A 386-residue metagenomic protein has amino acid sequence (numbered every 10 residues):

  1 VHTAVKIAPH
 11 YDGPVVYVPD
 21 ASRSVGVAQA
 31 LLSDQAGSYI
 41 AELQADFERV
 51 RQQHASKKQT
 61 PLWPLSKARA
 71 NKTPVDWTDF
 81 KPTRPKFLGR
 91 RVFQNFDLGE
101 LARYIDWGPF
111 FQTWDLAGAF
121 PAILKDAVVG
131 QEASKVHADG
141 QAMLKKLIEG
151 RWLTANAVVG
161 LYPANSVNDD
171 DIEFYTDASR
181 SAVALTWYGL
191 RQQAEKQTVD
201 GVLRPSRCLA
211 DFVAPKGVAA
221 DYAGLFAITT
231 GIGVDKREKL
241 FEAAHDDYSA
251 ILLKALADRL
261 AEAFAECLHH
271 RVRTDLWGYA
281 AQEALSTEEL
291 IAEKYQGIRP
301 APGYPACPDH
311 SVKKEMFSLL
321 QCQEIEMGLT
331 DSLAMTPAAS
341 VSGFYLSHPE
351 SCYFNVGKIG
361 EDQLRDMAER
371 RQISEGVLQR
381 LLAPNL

Functional and structural regions predicted by a protein language model:
H2-D12: Glycine-rich, charge-decorated loop segments at or immediately adjacent to ligand/cofactor-binding or catalytic sites
A4, L98, L364: Generic structural marker for isolated residues within well-ordered, non-membrane alpha-helices of soluble domains
V5, S22-G26, D258, E262: Residues on a specific face of well-ordered alpha-helices
K6, T113-W114, Q379: Short hydrophobic alpha-helical segments that form membrane-spanning helices or hydrophobic packing faces of helical
A8, Q29, S33-G37, L116-A119 (+5 more regions): Non-catalytic alpha-helical coupling and interface elements of nucleotide-dependent molecular machines and regulators
D12-P19: Short hydrophobic/aromatic-enriched beta-strand-loop microsegments
P19-I251, A255, T274-L276, L285-T287: Active-site loops and adjacent core secondary-structure elements that bind or stabilize anionic groups
L203-L386: C-terminal accessory domains/tails appended to large, multi-domain proteins
